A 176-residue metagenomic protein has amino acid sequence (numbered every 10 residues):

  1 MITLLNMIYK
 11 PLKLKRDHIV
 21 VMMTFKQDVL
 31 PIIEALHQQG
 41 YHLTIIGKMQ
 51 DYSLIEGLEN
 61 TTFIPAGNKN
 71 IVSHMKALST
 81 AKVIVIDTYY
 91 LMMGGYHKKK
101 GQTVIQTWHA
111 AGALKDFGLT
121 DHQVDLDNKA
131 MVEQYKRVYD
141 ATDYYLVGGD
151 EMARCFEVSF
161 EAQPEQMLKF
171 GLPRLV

Functional and structural regions predicted by a protein language model:
M1-H74: N-terminal pre-catalytic "stem/leader" segment of glycosyltransferase-like enzymes
I2-L4, K115, T120, D127-V176: A nucleotide-sugar donor-handling region in carbohydrate enzymes
L4-M7, D28-P31, N68-V72, I86-M93 (+2 more regions): Short alpha-helical segments and helix-capping/turn motifs at coil-helix boundaries
F25, G47-M49, T88, G148-E151: Helix N-cap/beta->alpha junction signal
G40, T80-K82, G101-Q102, A141-D143 (+2 more regions): Short, well-ordered alpha-helix to beta-strand connector turns
T44, V85, T103-Q106, Y144-L146 (+1 more regions): Hydrophobic/aromatic beta-strand patches that form the interior of the parallel beta-sheet core in alpha/beta enzyme
G47-M49, G67, W108, G149 (+1 more regions): Residues at the C-termini of beta-strands that transition into short coil/loop
E59-N128: Extended catalytic core of nucleotide-activated donor transferases of GT-like folds
